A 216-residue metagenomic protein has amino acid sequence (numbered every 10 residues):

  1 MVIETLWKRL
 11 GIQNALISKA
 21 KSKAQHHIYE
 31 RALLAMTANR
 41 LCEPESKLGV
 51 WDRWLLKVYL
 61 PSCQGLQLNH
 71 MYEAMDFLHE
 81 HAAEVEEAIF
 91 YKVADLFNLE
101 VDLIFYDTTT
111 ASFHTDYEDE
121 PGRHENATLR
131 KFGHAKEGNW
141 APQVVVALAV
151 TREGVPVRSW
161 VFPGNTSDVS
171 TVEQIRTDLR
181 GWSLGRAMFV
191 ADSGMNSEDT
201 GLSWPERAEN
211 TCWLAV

Functional and structural regions predicted by a protein language model:
M1-E125, W140-A141, L148-W160, N165 (+1 more regions): Dynamic "connector" segments at or just before major functional cores
L10, W54-K57, Q143, G185 (+2 more regions): Enriched - but not universal
D95-L96, A135-W140, L148, L179 (+1 more regions): Replace "in large, NTP-powered and nucleic-acid-processing enzymes" with "in large, NTP-powered factors and other
N126-F132: Short Pro/Gly-enriched beta-strand edge/turn motifs at strand-loop
F132, A141, V146, V150-R152 (+3 more regions): Catalytic cores of nucleotide-enabled group-transfer and carboxylate-activating enzymes in metabolic and assembly-line
S167-V216: An internal, acidic/charged active-site-proximal segment that coordinates divalent cations and/or engages
